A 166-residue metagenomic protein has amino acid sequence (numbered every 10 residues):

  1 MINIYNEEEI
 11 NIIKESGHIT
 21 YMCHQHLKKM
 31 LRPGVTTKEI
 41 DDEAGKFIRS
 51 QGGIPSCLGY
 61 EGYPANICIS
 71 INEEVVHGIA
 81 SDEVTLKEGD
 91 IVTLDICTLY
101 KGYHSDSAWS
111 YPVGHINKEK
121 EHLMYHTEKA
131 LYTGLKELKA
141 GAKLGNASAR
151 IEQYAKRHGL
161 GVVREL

Functional and structural regions predicted by a protein language model:
M1-L166: Active-site neighborhoods and metal-handling regions in enzymes and metal-associated proteins
